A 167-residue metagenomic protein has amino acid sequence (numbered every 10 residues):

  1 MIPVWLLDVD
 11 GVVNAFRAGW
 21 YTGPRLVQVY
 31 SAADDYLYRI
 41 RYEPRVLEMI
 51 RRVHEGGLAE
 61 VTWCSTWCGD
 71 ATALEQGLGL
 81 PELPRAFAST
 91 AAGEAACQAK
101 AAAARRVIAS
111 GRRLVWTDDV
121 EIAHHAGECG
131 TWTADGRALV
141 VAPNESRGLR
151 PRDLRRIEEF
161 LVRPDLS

Functional and structural regions predicted by a protein language model:
M1-A95: Alpha-helical substrate-recognition element adjacent to the catalytic core
D70-S167: C-terminal cap/substrate-recognition subdomain and adjoining C-terminal extension of metal-dependent phosphatase-like
